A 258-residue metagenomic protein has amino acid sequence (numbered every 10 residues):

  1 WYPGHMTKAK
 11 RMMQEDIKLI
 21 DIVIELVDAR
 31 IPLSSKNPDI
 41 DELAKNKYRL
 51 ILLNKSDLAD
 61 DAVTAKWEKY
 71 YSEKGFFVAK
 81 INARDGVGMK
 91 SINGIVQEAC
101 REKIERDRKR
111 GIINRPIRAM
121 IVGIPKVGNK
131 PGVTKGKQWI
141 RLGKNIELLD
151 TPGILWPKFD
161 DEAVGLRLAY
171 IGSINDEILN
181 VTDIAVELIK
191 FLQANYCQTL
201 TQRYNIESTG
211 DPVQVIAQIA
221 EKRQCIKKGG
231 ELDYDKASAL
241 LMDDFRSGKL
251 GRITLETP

Functional and structural regions predicted by a protein language model:
W1-V23, R30-R49, S56, A62 (+2 more regions): Helix-rich effector regions associated with P-loop NTPase G domains
V27, L53, G123: Short beta-strand/turn micro-motifs composed of small residues that flank or help shape donor/cofactor-binding pockets
D57-V122, L232: Canonical P-loop GTPase G-domain recognition
A119-I121, V127, L148: Hydrophobic anchor at the beta1->P-loop junction of P-loop NTPases
